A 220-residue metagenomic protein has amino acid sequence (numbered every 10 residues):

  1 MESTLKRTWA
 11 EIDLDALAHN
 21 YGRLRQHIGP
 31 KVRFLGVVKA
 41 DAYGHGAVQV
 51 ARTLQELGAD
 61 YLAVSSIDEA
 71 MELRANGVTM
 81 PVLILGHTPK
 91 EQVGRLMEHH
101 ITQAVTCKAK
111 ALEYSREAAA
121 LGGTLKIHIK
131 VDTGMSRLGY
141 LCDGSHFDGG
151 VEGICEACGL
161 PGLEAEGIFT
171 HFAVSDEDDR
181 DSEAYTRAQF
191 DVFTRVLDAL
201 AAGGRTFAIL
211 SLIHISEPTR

Functional and structural regions predicted by a protein language model:
E2-E11, V32-A208, I213: Active-site-proximal beta-alpha core segment in soluble small-molecule metabolic enzymes
L5-R23: Positively charged, low-complexity intrinsically disordered leader regions
Y21-V32: Glycine-rich phosphate/diphosphate-binding loops that line cofactor/substrate pockets in enzymes
I213-T219: Conserved small/polar residues in nucleotide/adenosyl-binding loops
